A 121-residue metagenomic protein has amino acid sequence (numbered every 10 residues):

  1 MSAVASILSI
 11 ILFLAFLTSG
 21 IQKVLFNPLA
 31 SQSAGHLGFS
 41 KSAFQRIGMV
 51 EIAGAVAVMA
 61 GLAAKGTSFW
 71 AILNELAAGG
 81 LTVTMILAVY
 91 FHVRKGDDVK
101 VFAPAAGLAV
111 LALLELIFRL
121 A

Functional and structural regions predicted by a protein language model:
M1-A121: Membrane-interface extramembranous regions
